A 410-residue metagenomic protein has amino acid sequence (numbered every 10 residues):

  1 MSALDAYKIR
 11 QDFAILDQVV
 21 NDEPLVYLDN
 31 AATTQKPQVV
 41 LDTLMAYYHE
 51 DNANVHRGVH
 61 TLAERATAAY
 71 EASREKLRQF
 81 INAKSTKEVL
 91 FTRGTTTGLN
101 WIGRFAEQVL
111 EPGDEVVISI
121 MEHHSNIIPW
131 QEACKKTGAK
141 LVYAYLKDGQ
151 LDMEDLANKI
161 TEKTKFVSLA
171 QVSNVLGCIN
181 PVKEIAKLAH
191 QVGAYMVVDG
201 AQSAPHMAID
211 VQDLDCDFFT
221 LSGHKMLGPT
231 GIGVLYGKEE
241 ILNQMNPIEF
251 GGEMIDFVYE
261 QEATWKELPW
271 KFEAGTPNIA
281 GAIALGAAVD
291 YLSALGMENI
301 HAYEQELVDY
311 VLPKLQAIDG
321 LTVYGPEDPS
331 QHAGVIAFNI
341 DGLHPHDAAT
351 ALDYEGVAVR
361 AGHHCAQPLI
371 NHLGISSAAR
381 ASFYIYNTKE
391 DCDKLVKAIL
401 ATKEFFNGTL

Functional and structural regions predicted by a protein language model:
M1-L410: Pyridoxal 5′-phosphate
